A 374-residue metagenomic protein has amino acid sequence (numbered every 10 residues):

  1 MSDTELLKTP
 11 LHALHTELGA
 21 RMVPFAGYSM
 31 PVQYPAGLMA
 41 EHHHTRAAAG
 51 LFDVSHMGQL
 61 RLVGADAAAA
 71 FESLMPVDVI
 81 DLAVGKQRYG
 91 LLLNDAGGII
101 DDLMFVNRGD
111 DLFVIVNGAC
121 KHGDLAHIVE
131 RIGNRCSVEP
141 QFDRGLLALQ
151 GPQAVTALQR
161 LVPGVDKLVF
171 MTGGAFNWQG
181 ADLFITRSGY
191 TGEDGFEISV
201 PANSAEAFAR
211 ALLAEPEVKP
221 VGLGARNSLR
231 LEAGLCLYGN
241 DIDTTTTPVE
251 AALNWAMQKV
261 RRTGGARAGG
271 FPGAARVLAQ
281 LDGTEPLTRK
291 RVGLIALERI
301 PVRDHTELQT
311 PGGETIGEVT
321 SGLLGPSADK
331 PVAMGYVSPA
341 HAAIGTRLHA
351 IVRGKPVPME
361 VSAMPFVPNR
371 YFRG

Functional and structural regions predicted by a protein language model:
M1-A26, M30-Y34, N107-G374: Conserved, structured C-terminal
M1-G90, G98, L223: Acidic, proline/glycine-enriched N-terminal capping motif
A65-I99, A154-A181: Internal amphipathic helical hairpin motif
D102-V106: Conserved thiamine diphosphate
